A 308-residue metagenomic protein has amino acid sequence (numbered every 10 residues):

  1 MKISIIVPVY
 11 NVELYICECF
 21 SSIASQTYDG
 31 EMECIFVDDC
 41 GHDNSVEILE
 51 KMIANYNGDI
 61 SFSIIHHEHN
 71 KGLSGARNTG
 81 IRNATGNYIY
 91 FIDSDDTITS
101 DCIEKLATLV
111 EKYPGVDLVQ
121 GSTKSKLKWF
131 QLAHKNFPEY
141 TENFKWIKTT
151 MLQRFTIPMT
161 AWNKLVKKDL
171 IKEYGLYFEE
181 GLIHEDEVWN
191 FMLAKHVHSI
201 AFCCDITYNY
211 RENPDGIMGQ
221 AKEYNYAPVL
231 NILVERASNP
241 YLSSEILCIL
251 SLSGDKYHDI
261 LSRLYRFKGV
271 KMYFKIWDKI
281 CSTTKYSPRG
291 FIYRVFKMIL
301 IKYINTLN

Functional and structural regions predicted by a protein language model:
V12-S25: Short, well-formed alpha-helical segments that are part of the catalytic scaffolds of diverse glycosyltransferases
S22, D38-I48, H69: A conserved acidic beta->alpha catalytic loop
E31-C40, S63-H67, S94: Short beta-strand/loop segment that forms part of the nucleotide-sugar
H67-A84: Glycine-rich, basic loop-to-helix element that forms the pyrophosphate-binding segment of sugar-nucleotide handling
I89: Short aromatic/hydrophobic "clamp" motif used to bind/position activated sugar donors
S94-I200, E212-A221: Donor-binding/catalytic cores of nucleotide-activated saccharide and glycerol-phosphate transferases/polymerases
T207-P214, G219-E245, H258-C281: Catalytic core of nucleotide-sugar-dependent glycosyltransferases
S262-N308: Membrane-interface aromatic/basic loop that binds lipid-linked glycans or pyrophosphate carriers, typified by
